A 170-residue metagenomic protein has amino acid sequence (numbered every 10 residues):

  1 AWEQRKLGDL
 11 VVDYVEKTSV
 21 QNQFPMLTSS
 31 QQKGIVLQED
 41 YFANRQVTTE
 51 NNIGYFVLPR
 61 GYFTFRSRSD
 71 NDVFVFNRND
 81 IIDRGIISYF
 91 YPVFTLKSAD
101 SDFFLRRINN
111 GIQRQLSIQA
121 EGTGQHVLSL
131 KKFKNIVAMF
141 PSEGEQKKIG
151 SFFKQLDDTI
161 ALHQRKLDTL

Functional and structural regions predicted by a protein language model:
A1-E3, I136, S142-L170: Amphipathic alpha-helical segments with low aromatic content
A1-T18: Non-catalytic DNA-recognition/assembly elements of restriction-modification systems
L7, S117, T123: Non-catalytic beta-sheet/beta-sandwich ligand-binding modules that flank or precede catalytic cores
Y14-T48: DNA target-recognition patches
F42, E50-N109, Q113: A short beta-sheet element
G85-F90, E121-K147: A short glycine-rich beta-alpha junction/loop motif
